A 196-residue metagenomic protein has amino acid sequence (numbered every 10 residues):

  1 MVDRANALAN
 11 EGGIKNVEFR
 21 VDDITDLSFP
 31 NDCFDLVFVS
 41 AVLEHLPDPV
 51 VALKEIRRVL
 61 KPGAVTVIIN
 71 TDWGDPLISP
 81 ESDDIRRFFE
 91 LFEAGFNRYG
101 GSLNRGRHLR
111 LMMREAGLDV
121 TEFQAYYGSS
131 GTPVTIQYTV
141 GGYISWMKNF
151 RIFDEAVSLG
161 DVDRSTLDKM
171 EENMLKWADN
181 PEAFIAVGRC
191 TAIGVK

Functional and structural regions predicted by a protein language model:
M1-L27, V50-K54: Class I SAM-dependent methyltransferase SAM/SAH-binding core
V17, F34-D35, L118: Local beta-strand N-terminus motif with an aromatic residue
T25-L36: A short acidic, Gly/Pro-enriched loop at the edge of an enzyme's catalytic core that lines a small-molecule cofactor
D35-V50: A short SAM/SAH-binding and catalytic strip from SAM-dependent methyltransferases
V50-V65: A short glycine-rich, Lys/Arg-flanked "PGG" loop and its adjoining helix->strand segment in the class I
V67-I136, M147: Conserved catalytic/acceptor-binding region of the Class I
A116-D119, I185-K196: Core SAM-dependent methyltransferase catalytic element
Q124-A183: C-terminal helical/coil "lid" or tail adjacent to the Rossmann-like core of SAM-dependent
